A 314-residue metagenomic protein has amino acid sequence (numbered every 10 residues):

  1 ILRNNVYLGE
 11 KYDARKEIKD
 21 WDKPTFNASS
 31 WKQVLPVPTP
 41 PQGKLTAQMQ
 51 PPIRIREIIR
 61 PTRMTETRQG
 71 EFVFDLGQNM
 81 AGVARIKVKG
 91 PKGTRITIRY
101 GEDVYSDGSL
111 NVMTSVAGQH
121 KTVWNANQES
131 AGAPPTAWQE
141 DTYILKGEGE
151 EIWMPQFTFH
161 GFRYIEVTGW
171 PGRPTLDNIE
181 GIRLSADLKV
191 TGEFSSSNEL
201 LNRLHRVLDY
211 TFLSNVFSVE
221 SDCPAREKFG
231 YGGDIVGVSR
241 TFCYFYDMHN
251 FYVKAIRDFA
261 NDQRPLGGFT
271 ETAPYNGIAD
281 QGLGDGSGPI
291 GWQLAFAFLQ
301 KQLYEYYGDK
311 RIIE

Functional and structural regions predicted by a protein language model:
I1-R226, G233-D234, N250-V253, L266-G284 (+1 more regions): Extracellular/oxidizing-compartment recognition motifs
W170, G237-M248, A295-I312: Well-ordered alpha-helical scaffold segments within catalytic/enzyme domains
N202-H205, D209, H249-A260, A297 (+2 more regions): Hydrophobic core segments within long, regular secondary-structure runs in both alpha- and beta-rich folds
R226-V236, D247, S287-F298: Aromatic- and histidine-enriched alpha-helix N-cap/loop-to-helix transition segments that scaffold the rims
Y275-G308: Charged, long alpha-helical assembly modules
